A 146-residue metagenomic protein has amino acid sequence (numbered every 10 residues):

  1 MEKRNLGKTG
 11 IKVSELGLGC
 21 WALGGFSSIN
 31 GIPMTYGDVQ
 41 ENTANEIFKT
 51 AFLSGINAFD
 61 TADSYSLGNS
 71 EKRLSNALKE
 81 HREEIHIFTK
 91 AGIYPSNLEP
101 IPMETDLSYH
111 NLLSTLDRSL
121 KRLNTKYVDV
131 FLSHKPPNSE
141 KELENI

Functional and structural regions predicted by a protein language model:
M1-H86: N-terminal binding-site loop/beta-alpha segment at the start of enzyme catalytic domains that lines or forms
I11, P95-S96: A short acidic, often aromatic-flanked loop/helix-cap motif at beta-alpha or helix-coil junctions that lines enzyme
W21-L23, A62-S64, K90-Y94, S133-P136: Active-site beta-loop-alpha junctions enriched in small/polar residues
F26, N69, N97, N138-K141: Glycine/Thr-rich phosphate-binding loops of Rossmann-like dinucleotide-binding domains
G31-I32, E99-I146: Glycine/proline-rich, positively charged, aromatic-decorated active-site loop/lid region on the catalytic face
A58-T61, F88, Y127, L132: Generic enzyme active-site microenvironment
A77-K79, A91-Y94, T115, S119 (+1 more regions): Secondary-structure boundary/capping motif
R82, Y94, E144: P-loop/Walker A phosphate-binding loop and immediately adjacent motor/lid segment at beta-alpha junctions
